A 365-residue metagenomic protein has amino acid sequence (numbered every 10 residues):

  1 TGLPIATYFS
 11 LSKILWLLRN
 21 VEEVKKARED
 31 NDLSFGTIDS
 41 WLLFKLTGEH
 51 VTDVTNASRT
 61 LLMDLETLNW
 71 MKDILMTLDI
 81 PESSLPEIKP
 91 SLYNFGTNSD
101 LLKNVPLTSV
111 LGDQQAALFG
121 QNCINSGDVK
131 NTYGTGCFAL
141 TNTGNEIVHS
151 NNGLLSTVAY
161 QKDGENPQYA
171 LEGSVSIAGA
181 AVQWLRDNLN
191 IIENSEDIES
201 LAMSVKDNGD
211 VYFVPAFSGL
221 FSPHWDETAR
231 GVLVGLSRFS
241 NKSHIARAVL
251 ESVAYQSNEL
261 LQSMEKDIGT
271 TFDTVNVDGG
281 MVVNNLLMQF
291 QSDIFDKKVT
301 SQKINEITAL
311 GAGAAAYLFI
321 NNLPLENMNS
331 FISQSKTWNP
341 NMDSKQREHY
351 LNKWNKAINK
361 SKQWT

Functional and structural regions predicted by a protein language model:
T1-V51, N56, L61-K72, M76-T77 (+2 more regions): Active-site core segments that coordinate phosphate-bearing ligands/cofactors across diverse enzyme families
P81-L85: A conserved beta-strand/loop element that lines the FAD pocket in flavoprotein oxidoreductases
E87-N94: Gly/charged, well-structured mid-domain segments that form the phosphate/adenylate-handling core of ATP-dependent
